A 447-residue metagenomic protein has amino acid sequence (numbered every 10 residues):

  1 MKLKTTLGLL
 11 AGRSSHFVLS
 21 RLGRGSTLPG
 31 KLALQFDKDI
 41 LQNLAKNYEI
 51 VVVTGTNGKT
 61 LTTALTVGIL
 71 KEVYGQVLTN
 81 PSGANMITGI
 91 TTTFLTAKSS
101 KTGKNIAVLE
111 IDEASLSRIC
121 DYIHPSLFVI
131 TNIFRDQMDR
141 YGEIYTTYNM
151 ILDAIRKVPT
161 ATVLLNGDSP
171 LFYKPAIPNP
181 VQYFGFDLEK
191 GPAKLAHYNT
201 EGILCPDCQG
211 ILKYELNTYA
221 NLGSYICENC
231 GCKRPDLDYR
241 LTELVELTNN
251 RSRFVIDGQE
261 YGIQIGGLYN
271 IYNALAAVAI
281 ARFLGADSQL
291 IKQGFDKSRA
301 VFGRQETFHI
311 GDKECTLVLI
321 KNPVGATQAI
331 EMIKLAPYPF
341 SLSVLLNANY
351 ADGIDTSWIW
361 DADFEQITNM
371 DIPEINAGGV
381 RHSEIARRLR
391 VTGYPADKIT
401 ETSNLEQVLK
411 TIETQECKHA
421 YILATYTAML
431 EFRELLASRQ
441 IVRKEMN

Functional and structural regions predicted by a protein language model:
M1-S15, L19, G25-S26, G202 (+5 more regions): ATP-dependent carboxylate-amine ligase
K2-L204: Phosphate-binding loop of NTP-binding sites
T62-T63, R118-I119, D139-R140, Y173-A176 (+7 more regions): Short glycine-/acidic-enriched loop or helix-start segments at secondary-structure transitions that form or flank
T66, L70, I90-F94, A274-L284 (+1 more regions): Buried hydrophobic packing segments
Q76, S126-L127, A161-T162, P180 (+4 more regions): Residues at the starts of beta-strands that form the adenosine-phosphate
E110, T131, L164, N273 (+3 more regions): Residue-level signal for inorganic ion chemistry
G185-P323: Adenine nucleotide phosphate-binding catalytic loops in nucleotide-utilizing enzymes
